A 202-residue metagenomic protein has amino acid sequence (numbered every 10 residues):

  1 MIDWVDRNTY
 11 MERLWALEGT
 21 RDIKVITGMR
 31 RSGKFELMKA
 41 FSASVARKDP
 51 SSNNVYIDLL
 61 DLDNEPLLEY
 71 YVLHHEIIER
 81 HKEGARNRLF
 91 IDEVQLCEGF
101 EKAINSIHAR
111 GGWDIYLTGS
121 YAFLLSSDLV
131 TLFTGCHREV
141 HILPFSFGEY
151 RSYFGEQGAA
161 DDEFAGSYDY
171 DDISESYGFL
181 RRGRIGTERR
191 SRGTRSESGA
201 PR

Functional and structural regions predicted by a protein language model:
I2-G19: Pre-Walker A adenine-sensing motif
I26: Hydrophobic anchor at the beta1->P-loop junction of P-loop NTPases
M29: P-loop (Walker A) phosphate-binding loop of NTP-binding proteins
K34: Conserved lysine of the Walker
L37, F41: Hydrophobic positions on the alpha1 helix immediately C-terminal to the Walker A/P-loop
V55-N87: Short glycine-rich substrate-engagement loop in P-loop NTPases that contacts/grips substrate
D114-S120, H141: Structural recognition of the conserved hydrophobic beta-strand(s) that form the central parallel beta-sheet of P-loop
S127-R202: Interdomain motor-coupling "hinge/lid" segment immediately C-terminal to the ATP-binding subdomain of NTP-driven enzymes
